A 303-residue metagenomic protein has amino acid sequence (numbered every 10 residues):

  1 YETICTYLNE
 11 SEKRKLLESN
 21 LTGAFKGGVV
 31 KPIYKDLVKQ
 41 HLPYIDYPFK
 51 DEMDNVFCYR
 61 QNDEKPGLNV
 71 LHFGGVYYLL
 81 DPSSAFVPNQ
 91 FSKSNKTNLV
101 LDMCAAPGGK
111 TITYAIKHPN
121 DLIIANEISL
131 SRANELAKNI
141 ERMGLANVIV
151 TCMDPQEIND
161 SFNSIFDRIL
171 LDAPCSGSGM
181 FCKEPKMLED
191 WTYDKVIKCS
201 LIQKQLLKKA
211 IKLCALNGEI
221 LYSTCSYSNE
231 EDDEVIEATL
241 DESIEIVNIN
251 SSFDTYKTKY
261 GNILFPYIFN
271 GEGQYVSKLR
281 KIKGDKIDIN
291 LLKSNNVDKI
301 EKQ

Functional and structural regions predicted by a protein language model:
Y1-Q303: S-adenosylmethionine
